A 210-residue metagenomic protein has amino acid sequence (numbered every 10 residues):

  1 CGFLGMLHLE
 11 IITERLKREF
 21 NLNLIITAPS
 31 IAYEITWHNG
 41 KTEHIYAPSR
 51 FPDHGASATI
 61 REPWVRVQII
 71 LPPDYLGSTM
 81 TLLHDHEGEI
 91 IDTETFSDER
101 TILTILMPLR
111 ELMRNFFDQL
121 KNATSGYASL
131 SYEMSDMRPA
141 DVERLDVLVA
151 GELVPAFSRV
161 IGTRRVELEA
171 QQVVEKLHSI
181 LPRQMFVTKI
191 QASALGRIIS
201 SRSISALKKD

Functional and structural regions predicted by a protein language model:
C1-D210: Accessory interaction regions appended to the cores of large information-processing enzymes
